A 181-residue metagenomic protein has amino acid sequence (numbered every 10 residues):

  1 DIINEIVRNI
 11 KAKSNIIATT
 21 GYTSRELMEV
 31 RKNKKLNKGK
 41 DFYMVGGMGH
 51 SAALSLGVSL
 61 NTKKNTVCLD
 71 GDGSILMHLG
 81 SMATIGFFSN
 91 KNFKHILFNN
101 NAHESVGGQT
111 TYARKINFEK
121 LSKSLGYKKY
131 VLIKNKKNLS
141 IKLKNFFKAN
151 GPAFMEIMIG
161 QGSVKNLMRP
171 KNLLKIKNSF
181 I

Functional and structural regions predicted by a protein language model:
D1, G73-H78, N135-K137: Active-site glycine- and acidic-residue-rich loops that bind and position anionic ligands or nucleotide-like cofactors
D1-E5, A12, N33, K148-I181: Glycine/aspartate-rich loop-and-adjacent alpha/beta segment that forms the canonical ThDP
D1-M48: Active-site diphosphate/adenylate-binding microenvironment
I17-T19, L69-D70, H95-N99, E156-G160: Short beta-strand segments
E26-L27, A53-N61, S81, I85: Buried hydrophobic packing segments
Y43-N65: A glycine-rich, hydrophobic loop/mini-helix early in the fold
N65-I116, K120: Conserved thiamine diphosphate
Q109-L143: Conserved thiamine diphosphate
